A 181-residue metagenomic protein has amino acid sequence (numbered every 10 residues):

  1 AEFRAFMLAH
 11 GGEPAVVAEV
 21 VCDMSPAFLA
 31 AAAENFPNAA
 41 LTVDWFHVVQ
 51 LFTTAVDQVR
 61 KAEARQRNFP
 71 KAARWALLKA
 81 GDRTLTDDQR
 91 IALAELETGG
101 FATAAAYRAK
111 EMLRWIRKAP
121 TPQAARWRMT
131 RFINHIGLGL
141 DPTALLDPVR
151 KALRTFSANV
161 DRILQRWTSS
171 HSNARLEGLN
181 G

Functional and structural regions predicted by a protein language model:
A1: Glycine-rich phosphate-binding "P-loop"
R4-P37, F46-Q50, N68-G181: Acidic/histidine-rich catalytic cores and adjacent linkers of DNA breakage/strand-transfer/modification proteins
V48-N68: Short alpha-helix plus adjacent loop in nuclease-associated cores
